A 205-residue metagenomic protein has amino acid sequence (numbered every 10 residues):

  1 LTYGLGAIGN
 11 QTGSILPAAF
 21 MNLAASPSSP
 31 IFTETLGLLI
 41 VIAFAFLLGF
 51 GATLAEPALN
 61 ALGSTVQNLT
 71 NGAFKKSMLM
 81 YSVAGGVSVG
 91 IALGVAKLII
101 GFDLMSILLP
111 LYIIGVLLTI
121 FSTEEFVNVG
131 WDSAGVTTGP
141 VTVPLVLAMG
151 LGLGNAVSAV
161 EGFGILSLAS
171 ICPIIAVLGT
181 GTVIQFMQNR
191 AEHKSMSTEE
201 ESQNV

Functional and structural regions predicted by a protein language model:
L1, G85-V89, L109-F121, V143 (+3 more regions): Hydrophobic cores of alpha-helical transmembrane segments in multi-pass integral membrane proteins
L1-A7, F32-A52, G139: Core transmembrane alpha-helical segments of multi-pass membrane transporters/permeases
T2-G13, T53-N60, V87-S106, I120-N128 (+2 more regions): Transmembrane helix-loop junctions in multi-pass membrane proteins
L16-I42, N71-L79, P140: Membrane-interfacial loop-to-helix junctions in multi-pass transporters
P17, M21, S26-L36, L98-L104 (+1 more regions): Interfacial loop-to-helix junctions that mark the boundaries of transmembrane helices in multi-pass membrane
F20-I31, Q67-G72, I184-V205: Intrinsically disordered, low-complexity non-transmembrane regions of multi-pass membrane transporters
G37-L118: Helix-loop-helix junctions within the multi-pass membrane cores of secondary transporters/permeases
T123-N204: C-terminal transmembrane helix-loop-helix hairpin of multi-pass membrane proteins
